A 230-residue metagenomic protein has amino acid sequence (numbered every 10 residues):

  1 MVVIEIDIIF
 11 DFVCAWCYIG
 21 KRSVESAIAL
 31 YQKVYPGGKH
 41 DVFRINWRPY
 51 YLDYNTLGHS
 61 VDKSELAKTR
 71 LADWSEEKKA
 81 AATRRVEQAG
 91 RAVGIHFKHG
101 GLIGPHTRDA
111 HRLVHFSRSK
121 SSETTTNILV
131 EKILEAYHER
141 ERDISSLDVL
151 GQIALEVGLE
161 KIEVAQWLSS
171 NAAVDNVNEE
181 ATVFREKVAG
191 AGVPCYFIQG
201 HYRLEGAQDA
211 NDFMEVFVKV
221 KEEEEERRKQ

Functional and structural regions predicted by a protein language model:
M1, E77, A89, K229-Q230: Polar low-complexity intrinsically disordered regions
M1-D7, F43: Extreme N-terminal starter segment of soluble prokaryotic enzymes
I6-I9, V13, K21-K33, V114-Q230: C-terminal cap of thioredoxin/glutaredoxin-like
A15, W74-E77, L168: Short, surface-exposed alpha-helical recognition segments that flank or form part of ligand/macromolecule-binding
Y18: Cys/His-coordinated zinc-binding microdomains
R22-Y137: Structural alpha/beta surface segment adjacent to cysteine/selenocysteine redox centers across thiol/disulfide enzymes
